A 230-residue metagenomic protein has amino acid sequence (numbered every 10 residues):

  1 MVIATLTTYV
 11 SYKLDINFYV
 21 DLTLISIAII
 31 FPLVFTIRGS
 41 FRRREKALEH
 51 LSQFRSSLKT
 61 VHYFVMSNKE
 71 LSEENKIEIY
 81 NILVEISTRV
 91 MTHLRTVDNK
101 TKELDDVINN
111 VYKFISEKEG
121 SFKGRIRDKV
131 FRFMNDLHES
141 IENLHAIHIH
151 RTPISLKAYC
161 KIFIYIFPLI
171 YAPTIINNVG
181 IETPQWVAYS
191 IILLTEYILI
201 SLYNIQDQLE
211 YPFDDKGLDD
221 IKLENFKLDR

Functional and structural regions predicted by a protein language model:
M1-S52, I181-Q185, L202-D207, F213-D220 (+1 more regions): N-terminal juxtamembrane/topogenic regions of multi-pass membrane proteins
L24-F31, V130, S190-L193: Hydrophobic alpha-helical transmembrane segments of multi-pass membrane proteins
P32-I82: Juxtamembrane/interface alpha-helical elements of multi-pass membrane proteins
R44-F54, L58, F133-I141, I147 (+1 more regions): Intracellular alpha-helical coupling/juxtamembrane segments of multi-pass membrane proteins
V61-L156, C160: Structured inter-helical modules in multipass membrane proteins
H150-I154, T174-G180: Hydrophobic alpha-helical bundle architecture
Y159-N178, W186-L202: Bilayer-spanning, highly hydrophobic alpha-helical transmembrane segments
